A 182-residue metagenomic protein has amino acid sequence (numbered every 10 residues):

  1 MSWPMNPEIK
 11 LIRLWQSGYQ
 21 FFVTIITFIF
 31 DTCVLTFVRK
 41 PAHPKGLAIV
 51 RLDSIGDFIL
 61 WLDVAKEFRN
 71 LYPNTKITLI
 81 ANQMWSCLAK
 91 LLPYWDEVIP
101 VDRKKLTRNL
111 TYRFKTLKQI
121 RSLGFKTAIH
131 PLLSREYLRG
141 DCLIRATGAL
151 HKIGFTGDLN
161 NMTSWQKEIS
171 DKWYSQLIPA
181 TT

Functional and structural regions predicted by a protein language model:
M1-T182: Catalytic machinery of carbohydrate-active enzymes, primarily nucleotide-sugar-dependent glycosyltransferases
